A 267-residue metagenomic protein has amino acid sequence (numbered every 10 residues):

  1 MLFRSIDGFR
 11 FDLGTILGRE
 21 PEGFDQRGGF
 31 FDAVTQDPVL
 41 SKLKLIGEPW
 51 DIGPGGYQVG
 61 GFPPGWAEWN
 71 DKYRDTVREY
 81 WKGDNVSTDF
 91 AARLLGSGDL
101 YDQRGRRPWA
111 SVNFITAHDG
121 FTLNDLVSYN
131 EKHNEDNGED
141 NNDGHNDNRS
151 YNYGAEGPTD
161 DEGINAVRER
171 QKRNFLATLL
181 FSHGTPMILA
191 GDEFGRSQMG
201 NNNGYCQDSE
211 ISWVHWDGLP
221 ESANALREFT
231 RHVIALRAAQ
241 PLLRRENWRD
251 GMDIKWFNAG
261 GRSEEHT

Functional and structural regions predicted by a protein language model:
M1-L2: Short, small-residue-biased leader/transition segments that mark boundaries at the very start of proteins
F9: Active-site capping/gating regions of soluble enzymes
E20, Q26-A190, F194, N203-Q207 (+2 more regions): Conserved alpha/beta catalytic core and glycan-binding cleft of carbohydrate-active enzymes
Q198-R231: Extended hydrophobic/aromatic segments used for targeting, binding, or gating
P220-D250: Aromatic- and carboxylate-lined catalytic core of secreted/periplasmic carbohydrate-active enzymes
